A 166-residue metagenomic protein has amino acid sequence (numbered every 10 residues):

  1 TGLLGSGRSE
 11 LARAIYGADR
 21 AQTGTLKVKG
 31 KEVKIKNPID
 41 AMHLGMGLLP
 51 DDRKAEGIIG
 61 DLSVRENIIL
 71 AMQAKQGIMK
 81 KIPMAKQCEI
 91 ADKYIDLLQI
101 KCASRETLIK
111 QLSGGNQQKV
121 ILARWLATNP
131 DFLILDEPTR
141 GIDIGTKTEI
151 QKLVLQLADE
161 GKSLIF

Functional and structural regions predicted by a protein language model:
T1-F166: Glycine-rich phosphate-binding loops of nucleotide-dependent enzymes
